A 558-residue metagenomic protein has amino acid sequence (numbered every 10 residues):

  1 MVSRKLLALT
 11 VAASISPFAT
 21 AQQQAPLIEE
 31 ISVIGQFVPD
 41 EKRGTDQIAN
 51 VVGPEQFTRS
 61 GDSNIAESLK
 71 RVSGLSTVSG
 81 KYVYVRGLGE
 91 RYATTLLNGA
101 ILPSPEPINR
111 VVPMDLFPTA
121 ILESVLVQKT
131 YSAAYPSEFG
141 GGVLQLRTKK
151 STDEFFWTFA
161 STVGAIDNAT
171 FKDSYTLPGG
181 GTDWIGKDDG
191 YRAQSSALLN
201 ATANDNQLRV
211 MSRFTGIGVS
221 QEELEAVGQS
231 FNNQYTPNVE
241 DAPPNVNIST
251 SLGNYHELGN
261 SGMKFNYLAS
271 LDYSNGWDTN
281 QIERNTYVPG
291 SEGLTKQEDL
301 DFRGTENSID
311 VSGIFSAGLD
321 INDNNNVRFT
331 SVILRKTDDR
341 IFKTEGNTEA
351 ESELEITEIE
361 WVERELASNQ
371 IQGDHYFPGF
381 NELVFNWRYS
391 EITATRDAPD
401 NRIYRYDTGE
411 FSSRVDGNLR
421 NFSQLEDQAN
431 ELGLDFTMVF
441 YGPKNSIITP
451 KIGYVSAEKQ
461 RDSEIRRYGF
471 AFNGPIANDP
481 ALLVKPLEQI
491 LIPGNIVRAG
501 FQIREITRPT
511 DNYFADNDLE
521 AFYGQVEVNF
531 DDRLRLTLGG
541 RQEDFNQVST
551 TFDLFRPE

Functional and structural regions predicted by a protein language model:
Q24-A25, S151-F156, E257-N266, N324 (+3 more regions): Short loop/turn motifs that connect adjacent beta-strands in outer-membrane beta-barrel proteins
E29-S60, E90-L96, A100, P105: N-terminal periplasmic "start-of-domain" segments of outer-membrane beta-barrel proteins
I34, A66-S104, S124, G142-K149: Extracytoplasmic beta-strand/coil segments of soluble accessory domains associated with Gram-negative outer-membrane
R71-S73, A100-K129, K149, S174-Y175 (+1 more regions): Short acidic/polar hinge/loop motifs at secondary-structure boundaries that mediate gating or recognition
W157-A165, Y267-N275, F329-R335, W387-T393 (+3 more regions): Transmembrane beta-barrel strands of outer-membrane/channel proteins
A169-D241, F411-V415, D462-Y513: Flexible glycine-rich, low-complexity coil/linker segments exposed to the extracellular/periplasmic environment
N200-F342, E365-N369: Transmembrane beta-barrel wall of Gram-negative outer-membrane proteins
K336-D338, L419, S423, N430-E558: Signature of Gram-negative outer-membrane beta-barrel scaffolds
